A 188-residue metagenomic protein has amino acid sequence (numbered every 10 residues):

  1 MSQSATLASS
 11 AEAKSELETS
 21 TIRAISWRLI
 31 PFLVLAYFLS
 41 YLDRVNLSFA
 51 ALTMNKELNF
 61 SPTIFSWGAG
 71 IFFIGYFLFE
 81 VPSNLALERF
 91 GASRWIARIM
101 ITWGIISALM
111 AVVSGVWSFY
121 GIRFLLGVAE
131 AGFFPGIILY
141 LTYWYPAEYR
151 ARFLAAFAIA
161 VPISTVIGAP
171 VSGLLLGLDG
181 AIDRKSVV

Functional and structural regions predicted by a protein language model:
M1-L47: Cytosolic juxtamembrane N-terminal segment immediately preceding the first transmembrane helix of multi-pass
V45, F73-V81, A131, T165-V166: Residue-level signature of mid-helix packing/kink "hotspots" within the transmembrane helices of 12-pass Major
S48-L78: Extracellular/periplasmic helix-loop-helix junction of adjacent transmembrane segments in MFS-like secondary
N59, G91, V112-S118, A129 (+1 more regions): Helix-breaking motifs and short loop linkers at transmembrane-helix boundaries and internal kinks in secondary membrane
L78-W117: Conserved MFS/SLC helix-loop-helix module at the cytosolic interface between two early adjacent transmembrane helices
I122-A160: Cytoplasmic helix-loop-helix junction between adjacent transmembrane helices in 12-TM secondary transporters
A151-G180: Glycine-rich segments within core transmembrane alpha-helices of 12-TM secondary carriers
V187-V188: Conserved small/polar residues in nucleotide/adenosyl-binding loops
